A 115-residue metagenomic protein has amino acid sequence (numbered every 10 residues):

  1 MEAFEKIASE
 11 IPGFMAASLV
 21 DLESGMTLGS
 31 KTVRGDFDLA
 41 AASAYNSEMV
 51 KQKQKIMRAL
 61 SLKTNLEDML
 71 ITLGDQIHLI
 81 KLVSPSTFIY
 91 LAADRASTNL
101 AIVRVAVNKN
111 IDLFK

Functional and structural regions predicted by a protein language model:
M1-K115: Non-catalytic interaction/Regulatory regions outside core domains
